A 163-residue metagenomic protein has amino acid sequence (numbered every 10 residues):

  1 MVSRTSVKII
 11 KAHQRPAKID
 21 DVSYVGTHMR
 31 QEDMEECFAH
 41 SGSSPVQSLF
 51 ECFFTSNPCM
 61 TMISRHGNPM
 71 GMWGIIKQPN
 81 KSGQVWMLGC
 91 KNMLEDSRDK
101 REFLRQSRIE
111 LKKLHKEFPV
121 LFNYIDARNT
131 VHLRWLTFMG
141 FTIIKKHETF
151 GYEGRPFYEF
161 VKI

Functional and structural regions predicted by a protein language model:
S6-M29, D33-E36: A short beta-loop-alpha structural element at the N-terminal edge of CoA-dependent acyl/N-acetyltransferase catalytic
F38-C59: Active-site rim helix/loop that mediates acceptor-substrate recognition in acyltransferases
N57-M62, M72, F157-E159: Short hydrophobic/aromatic beta-strand element in the GNAT-like acyltransferase core that lines or flanks the acyl-donor
T61, G67-K77, G83-W86: Conserved beta-strand in the GNAT
K81-K100, Y158: Conserved acetyl-CoA binding element of GNAT-fold acetyltransferases
R105-L121: Conserved acyl-CoA
L121-T137, T149-Y152: Conserved beta-strand-loop-alpha-helix junction that forms the acyl-donor binding cleft
T149-I163: C-terminal "cap" of GNAT-fold acetyltransferases
